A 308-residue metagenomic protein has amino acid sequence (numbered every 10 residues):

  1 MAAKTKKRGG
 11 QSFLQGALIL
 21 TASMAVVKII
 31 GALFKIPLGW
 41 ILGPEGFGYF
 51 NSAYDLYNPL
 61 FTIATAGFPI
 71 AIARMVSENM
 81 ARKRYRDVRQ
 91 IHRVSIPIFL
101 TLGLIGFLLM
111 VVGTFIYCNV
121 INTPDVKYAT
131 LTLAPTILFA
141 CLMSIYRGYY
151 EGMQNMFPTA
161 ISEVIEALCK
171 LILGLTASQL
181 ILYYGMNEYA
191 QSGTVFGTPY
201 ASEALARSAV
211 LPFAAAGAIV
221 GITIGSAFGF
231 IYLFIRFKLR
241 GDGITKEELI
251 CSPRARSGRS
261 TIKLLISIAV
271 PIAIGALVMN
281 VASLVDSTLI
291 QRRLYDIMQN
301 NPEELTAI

Functional and structural regions predicted by a protein language model:
M1-I30, R86, Q90, S252-I272 (+1 more regions): N-terminal membrane topogenesis motif
S12-I70, I137, P271-L289: Signature of the first transmembrane helix
L38-P59, S208-A216, K263-I268, Q291-I308: Interfacial/gating helices of multi-pass transporter permease domains
A66-A81: Helix-loop junctions and terminal segments of transmembrane helices in multi-pass membrane transport/translocation
R93-V120: Alpha-helical transmembrane segments of multi-pass membrane transport and lipid-handling proteins
V112, V120-Y146: Alpha-helical transmembrane segments of multi-pass membrane proteins
A140-E163: Membrane-interface junctions at transmembrane-helix termini in multi-pass inner-membrane proteins
V164-T176, I181-L239: Hydrophobic alpha-helical transmembrane segments
